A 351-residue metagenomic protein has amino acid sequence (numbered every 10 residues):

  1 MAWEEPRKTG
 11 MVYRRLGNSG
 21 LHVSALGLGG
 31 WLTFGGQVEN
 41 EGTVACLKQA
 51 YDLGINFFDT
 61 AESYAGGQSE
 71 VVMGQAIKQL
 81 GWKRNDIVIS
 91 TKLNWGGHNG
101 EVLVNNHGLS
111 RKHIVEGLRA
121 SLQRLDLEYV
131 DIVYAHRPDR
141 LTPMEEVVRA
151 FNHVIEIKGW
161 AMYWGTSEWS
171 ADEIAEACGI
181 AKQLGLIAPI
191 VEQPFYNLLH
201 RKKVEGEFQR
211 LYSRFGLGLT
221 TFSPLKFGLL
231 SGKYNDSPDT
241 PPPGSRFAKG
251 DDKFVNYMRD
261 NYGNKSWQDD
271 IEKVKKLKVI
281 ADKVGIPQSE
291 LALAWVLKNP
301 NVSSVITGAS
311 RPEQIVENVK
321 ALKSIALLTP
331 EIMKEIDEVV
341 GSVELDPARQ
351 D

Functional and structural regions predicted by a protein language model:
M1-V88, E128: N-terminal binding-site loop/beta-alpha segment at the start of enzyme catalytic domains that lines or forms
A2-P6, G10, R140, M144-V343: Beta/alpha (TIM)-barrel catalytic core signal, keyed to glycine-rich beta->alpha loops juxtaposed to Asp/Glu that bind
S24-A25, K83-I87, T91, E128-I132 (+3 more regions): Short acidic capping loops at alpha-helix termini that bridge into adjacent secondary structure
L28, T60, T91, I132-A135 (+4 more regions): Conserved beta-strand positions
G30-E41, G100-V115, H136-T142: Active-site mouth loops of central-metabolism enzymes
V38-A50, G108-L125, I174-G179: Short, acidic/polar
R84-L109: Structural motif corresponding to the early beta-alpha repeats
L122-T142: Active-site groove signature of glycoside hydrolases
